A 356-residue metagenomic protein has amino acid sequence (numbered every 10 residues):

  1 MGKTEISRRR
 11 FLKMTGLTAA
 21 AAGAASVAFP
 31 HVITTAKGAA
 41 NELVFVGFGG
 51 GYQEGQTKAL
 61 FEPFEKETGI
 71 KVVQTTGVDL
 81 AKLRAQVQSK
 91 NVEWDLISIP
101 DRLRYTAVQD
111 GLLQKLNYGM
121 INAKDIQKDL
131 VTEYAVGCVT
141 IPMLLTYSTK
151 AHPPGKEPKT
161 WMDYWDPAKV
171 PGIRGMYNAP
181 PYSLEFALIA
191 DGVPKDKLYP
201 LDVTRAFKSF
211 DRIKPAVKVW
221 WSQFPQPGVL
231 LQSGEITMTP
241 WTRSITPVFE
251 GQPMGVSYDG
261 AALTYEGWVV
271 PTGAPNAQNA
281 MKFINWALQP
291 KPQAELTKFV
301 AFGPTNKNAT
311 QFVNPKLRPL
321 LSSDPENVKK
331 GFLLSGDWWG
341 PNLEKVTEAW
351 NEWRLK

Functional and structural regions predicted by a protein language model:
M1-R10, A19-A25, T34: N-terminal secretory signal peptides
P30, A36-A40: Boundary at the C-terminal end of the N-terminal hydrophobic targeting segment
A39-A107: Early extracytoplasmic/lumenal segment of secretory-pathway proteins
G50-T57, V92-W94, S98-Q232: Extracytoplasmic ligand-binding site segments that recognize negatively charged/polar headgroups
R104-V108, Q232-S233, T237-P253: A ligand-binding cleft/hinge motif common to bilobed small-molecule-binding domains
I141, T204-I213, E250-A274, T310: Periplasmic-binding protein-like
E266, P271-L334: Mature extracytoplasmic/periplasmic domains
N327-K356: Conserved C-terminal helix/tail region of periplasmic/extracytoplasmic solute-binding proteins
